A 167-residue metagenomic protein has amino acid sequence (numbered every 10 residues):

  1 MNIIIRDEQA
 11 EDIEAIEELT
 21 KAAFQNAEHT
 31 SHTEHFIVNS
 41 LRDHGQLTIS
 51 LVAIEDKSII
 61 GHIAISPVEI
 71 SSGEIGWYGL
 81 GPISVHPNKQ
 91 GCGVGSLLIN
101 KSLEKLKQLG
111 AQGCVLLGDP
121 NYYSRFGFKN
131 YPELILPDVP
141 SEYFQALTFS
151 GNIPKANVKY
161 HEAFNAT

Functional and structural regions predicted by a protein language model:
I3-I16: A short beta-loop-alpha structural element at the N-terminal edge of CoA-dependent acyl/N-acetyltransferase catalytic
E17, F24-D56, I60-P67: Active-site rim helix/loop that mediates acceptor-substrate recognition in acyltransferases
T48, I75, A111: Short coil/loop residues immediately preceding or within conserved phosphate-binding loops of NTP-utilizing enzyme
D56-K57, N88, T148-I153: Short loop segments at secondary-structure junctions
E74-P87: Conserved acetyl-CoA binding element of GNAT-fold acetyltransferases
V85, G91-E104: Conserved acetyl-CoA-binding loop-helix of GNAT-fold acetyltransferases
Q108, Q112, L117-S141: Conserved active-site alpha-helix within GNAT-family acetyltransferase domains
L136-T167: C-terminal "cap" of GNAT-fold acetyltransferases
